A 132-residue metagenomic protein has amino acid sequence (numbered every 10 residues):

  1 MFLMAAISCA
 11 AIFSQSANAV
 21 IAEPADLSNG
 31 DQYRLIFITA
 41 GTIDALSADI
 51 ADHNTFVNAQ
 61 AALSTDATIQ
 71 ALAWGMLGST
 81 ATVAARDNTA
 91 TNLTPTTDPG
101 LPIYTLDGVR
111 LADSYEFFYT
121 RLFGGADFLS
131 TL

Functional and structural regions predicted by a protein language model:
M1-A5, C9-E23: Short, threonine-centered small-residue motifs that mark membrane-proximal processing/anchoring sites and TM-junction
V20-L132: Secreted/extracellular ectodomain signature
